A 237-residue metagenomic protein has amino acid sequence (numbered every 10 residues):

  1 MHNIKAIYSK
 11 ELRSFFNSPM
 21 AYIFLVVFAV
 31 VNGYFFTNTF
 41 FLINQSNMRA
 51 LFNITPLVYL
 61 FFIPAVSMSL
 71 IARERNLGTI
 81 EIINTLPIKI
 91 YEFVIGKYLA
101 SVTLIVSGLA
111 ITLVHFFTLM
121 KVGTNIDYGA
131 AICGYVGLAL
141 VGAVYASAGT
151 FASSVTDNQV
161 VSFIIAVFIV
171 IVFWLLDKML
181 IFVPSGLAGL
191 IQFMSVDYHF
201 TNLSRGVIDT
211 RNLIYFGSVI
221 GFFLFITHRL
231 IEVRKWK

Functional and structural regions predicted by a protein language model:
M1-A21: Aromatic- and glycine-rich beta-strand/loop motifs that create alpha-glucan
A21-V27, Q159-W174: Pore- or pathway-lining transmembrane helices of multi-pass membrane proteins that form conduits for solutes/ions
F35-T37, I54, V58, A100-Q159 (+1 more regions): Secretory targeting signals
F40, Q45, I165, I169-L230 (+1 more regions): Terminal transmembrane helical anchor/hairpin motif
N47-M48, V66-N84, Y98: Transmembrane helix boundary and interhelical loop/hinge segments in multi-pass membrane proteins
N53-R73: Long, hydrophobic alpha-helical segments
I63-S67, H115, S147-A148, I226-T227: Hydrophobic/aromatic residues in alpha-helical transmembrane segments
